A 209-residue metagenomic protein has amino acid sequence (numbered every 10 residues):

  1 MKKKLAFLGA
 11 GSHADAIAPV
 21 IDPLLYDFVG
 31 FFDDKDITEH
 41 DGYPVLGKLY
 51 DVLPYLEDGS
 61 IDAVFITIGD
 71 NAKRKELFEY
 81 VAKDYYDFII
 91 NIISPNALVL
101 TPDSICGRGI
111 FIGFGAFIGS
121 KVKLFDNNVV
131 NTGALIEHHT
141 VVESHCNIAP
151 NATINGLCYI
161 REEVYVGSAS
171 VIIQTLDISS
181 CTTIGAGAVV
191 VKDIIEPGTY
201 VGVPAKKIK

Functional and structural regions predicted by a protein language model:
M1-P44, K48-L56: Hydrophobic, well-ordered beta-alpha structural blocks that scaffold small-molecule cofactor pockets
K3-A6, F28, I61-F65, S180: Short active-site oxyanion
G9, I21, V64, I89 (+1 more regions): Generic structural signal for conserved hydrophobic packing positions in ordered secondary structure
A10, D33-D34, G69, S94 (+1 more regions): Cofactor-binding loop segments of dinucleotide-utilizing enzymes, especially the Rossmann-like FAD- and NAD(P)+-binding
S12-D15, A72-K73, I105: Short alpha-helical
A18-V20, E76-Y80, L124-F125, E196: Short amphipathic alpha-helical segments
I37-L98: Phosphate-bearing ligand-interacting subdomains that bind or position ATP/ADP/UDP/GDP/NAD(P) or nucleotide-linked
I92-I208: Structural signal for interior beta-strand "rungs" in well-ordered beta-sheet cores of soluble enzyme domains
